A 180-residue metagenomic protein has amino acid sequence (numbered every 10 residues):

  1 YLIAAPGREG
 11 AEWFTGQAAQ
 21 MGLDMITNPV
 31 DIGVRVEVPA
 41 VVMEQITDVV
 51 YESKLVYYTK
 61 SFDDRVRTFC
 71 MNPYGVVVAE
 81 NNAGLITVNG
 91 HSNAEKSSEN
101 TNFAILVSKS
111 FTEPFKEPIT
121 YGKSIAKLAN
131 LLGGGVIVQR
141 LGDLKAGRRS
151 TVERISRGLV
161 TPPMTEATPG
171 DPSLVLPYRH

Functional and structural regions predicted by a protein language model:
Y1-H180: Residues forming the flavin
